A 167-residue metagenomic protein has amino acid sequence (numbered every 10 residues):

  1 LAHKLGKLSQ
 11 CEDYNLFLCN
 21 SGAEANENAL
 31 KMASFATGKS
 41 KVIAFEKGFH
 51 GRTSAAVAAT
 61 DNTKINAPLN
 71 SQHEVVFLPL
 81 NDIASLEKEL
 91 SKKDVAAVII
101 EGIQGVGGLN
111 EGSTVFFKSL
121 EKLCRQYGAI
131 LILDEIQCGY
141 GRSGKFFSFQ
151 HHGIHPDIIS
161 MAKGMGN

Functional and structural regions predicted by a protein language model:
L1-K4, L8, E89, V115 (+1 more regions): Alpha-helical structural signal in soluble globular domains
H3-A97: PLP-dependent aspartate aminotransferase-fold enzymes
C19, A29, I99, I132-L133 (+2 more regions): Generic enzyme active-site microenvironment
K47-H50, D82, G102-Q104, K163-G166: Glycine-rich beta-alpha junction loops
D94-L109: Short acidic, glycine-rich surface-loop motifs adjacent to enzyme active sites
D94-V95, G128, P156: Local beta-strand N-terminus motif with an aromatic residue
N110-G144: Catalytic PLP-binding core of fold-type I/II PLP enzymes
H151-N167: Active-site PLP attachment segment
